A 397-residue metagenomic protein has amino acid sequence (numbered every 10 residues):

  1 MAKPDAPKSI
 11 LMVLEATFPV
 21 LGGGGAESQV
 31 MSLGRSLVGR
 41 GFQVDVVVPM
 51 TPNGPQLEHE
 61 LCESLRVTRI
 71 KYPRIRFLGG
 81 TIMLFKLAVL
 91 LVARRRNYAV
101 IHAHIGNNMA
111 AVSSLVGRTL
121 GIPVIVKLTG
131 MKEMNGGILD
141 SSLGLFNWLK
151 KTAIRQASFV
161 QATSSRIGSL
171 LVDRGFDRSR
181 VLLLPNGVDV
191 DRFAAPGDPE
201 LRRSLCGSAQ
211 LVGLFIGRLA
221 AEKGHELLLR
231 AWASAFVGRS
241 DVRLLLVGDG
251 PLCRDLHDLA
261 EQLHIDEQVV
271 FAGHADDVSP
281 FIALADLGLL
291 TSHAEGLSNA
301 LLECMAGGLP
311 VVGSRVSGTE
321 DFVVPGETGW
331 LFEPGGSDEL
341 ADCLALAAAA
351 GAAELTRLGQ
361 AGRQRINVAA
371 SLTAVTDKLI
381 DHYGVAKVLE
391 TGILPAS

Functional and structural regions predicted by a protein language model:
S28, S32, L211-S234, V242-L244 (+3 more regions): A conserved mid-protein helix/loop that constitutes part of the nucleotide-sugar donor-binding site
T51-G54, C62, R69-A103, N108-L115 (+2 more regions): An amphipathic, basic-hydrophobic alpha-helix
E58-H59, A194-G207, V212: A short helix/loop element that forms part of the nucleotide-sugar donor recognition site in Leloir-type
P123-I125, E133-Q156, S169: Nucleotide-sugar donor phosphate/pyrophosphate-binding loop at the beta->alpha transition of glycosyltransferases
R166, G187: Carbohydrate-associated surface elements
H274, H293: Aromatic "clamp/platform" in nucleotide-sugar-dependent glycosyltransferases that forms part of the donor/acceptor
P310-G313, V323: Short hydrophobic beta-strand element within catalytic cores of glycosyltransferases and related nucleotide-activated
V324-G326, W330-D338, L346-A352: Conserved acidic donor-binding segment of nucleotide-sugar-dependent glycosyltransferases
